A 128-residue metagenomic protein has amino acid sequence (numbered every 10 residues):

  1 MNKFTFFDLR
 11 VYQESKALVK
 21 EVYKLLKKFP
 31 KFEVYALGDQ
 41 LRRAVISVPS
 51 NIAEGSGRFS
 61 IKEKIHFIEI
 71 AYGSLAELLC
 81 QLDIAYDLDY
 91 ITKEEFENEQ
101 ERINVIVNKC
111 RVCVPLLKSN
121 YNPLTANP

Functional and structural regions predicted by a protein language model:
M1-P128: Amphipathic alpha-helical assembly/interaction segments
